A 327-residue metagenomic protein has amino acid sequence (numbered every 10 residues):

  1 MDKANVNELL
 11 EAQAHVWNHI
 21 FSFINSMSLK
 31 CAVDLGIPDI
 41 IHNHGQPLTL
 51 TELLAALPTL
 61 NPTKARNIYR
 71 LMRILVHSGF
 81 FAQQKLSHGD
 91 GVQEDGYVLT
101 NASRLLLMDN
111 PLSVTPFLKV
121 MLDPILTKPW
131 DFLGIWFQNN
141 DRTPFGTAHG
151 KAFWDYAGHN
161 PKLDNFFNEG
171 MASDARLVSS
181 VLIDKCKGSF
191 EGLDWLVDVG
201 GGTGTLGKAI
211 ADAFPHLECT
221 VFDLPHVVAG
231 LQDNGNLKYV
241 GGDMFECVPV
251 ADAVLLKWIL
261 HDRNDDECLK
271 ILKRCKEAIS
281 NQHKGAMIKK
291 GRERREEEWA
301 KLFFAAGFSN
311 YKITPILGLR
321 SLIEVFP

Functional and structural regions predicted by a protein language model:
D2, M108-G285, N310-I316, R320-L322: Conserved adenosyl
D2-W195: Conserved Class I S-adenosyl-L-methionine-dependent methyltransferase catalytic core
A32, L48, T63, N234 (+3 more regions): Eukaryote-biased feature marking scaffold/signaling PDZ-domain proteins and nuclear chromatin regulators
G89, F303, I316-L317: A short beta-turn/loop motif at secondary-structure boundaries
K284-A306: C-terminal alpha-helical "lid/dimerization" subdomain adjacent to the S-adenosyl-L-methionine
V325-P327: C-terminal beta-strand of the catalytic ATP-binding
